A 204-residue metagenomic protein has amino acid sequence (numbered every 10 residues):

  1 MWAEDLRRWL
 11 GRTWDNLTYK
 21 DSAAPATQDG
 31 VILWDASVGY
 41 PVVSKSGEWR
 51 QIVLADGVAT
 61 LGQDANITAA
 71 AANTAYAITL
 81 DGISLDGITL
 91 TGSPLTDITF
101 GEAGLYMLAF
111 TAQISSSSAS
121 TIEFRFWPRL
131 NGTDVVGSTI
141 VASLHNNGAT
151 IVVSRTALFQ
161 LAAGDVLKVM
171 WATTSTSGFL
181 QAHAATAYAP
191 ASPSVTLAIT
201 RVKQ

Functional and structural regions predicted by a protein language model:
M1-V38: Extracellular/surface-exposed low-complexity repeats and stalk/linker segments enriched in Gly/Pro and small polar
R12, D35-V38, V43-E48, S118 (+1 more regions): Trimeric beta-solenoid/beta-helix "fiber body" segments of extracellular/virion adhesins and depolymerases
D15, S22, S46-G47, I83 (+1 more regions): Beta-strand repeat scaffolds of extracellular/surface proteins
D21, S37-Y40, G47-E48, A172-S177: Acidic glycine-/aspartate-rich tracts in secreted/extracellular proteins
W34-A36, S44, L161-A162, R201: Generic beta-strand structural signal
R50-Q204: Extracellular jelly-roll beta-sandwich "head" domains, especially the C-terminal globular C1q domain
